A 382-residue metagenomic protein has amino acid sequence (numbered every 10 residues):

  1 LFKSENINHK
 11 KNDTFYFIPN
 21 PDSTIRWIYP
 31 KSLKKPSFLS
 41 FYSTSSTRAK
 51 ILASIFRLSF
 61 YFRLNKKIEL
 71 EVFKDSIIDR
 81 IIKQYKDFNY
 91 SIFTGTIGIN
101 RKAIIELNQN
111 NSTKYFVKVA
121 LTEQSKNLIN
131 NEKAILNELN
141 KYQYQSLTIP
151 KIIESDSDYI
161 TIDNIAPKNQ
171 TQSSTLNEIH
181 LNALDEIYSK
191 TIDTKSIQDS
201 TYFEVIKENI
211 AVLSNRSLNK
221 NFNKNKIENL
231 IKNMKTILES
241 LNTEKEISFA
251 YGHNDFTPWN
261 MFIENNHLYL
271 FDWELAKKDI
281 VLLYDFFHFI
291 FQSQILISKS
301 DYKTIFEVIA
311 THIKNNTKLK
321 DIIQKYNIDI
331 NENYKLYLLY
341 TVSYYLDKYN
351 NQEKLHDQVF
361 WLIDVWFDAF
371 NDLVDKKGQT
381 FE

Functional and structural regions predicted by a protein language model:
F2-F93: Juxta-kinase regulatory segment immediately upstream of eukaryotic protein kinase catalytic domains
P21-S23, E178, N182, H288-F291 (+1 more regions): Helix-rich C-terminal or lid/interface subdomains of diverse kinases
R101-N130: ATP-binding glycine-rich loop module of kinase domains
A103-L107, E239-L283: Active-site acidic catalytic loop and adjacent metal/ATP-binding pocket of ATP-dependent phosphoryl transfer enzymes
T122, S157-N177, E186-D193, E208-K220 (+1 more regions): A glycine-centered beta->alpha junction motif in the catalytic cores of kinase/phosphotransferase enzymes
E132-T148, A166-N209, L213, I231-K245 (+1 more regions): Conserved kinase catalytic-core helix
P150-D158: Short beta-strand micro-motifs within the conserved protein kinase catalytic domain, predominantly in the N-lobe
E264-A310: Active-site Asp-x-Gly
